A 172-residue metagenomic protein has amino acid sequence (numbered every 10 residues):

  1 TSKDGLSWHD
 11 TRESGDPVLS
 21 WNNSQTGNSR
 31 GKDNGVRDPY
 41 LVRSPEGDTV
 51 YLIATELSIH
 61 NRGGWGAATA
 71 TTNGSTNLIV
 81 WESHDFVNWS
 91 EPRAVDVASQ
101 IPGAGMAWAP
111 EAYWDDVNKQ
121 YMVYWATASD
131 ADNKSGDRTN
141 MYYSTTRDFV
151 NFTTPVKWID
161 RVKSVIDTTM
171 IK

Functional and structural regions predicted by a protein language model:
T1-K172: Carbohydrate-active catalytic/glycan-binding domains of CAZyme proteins, especially the secreted or lumenal ectodomains
